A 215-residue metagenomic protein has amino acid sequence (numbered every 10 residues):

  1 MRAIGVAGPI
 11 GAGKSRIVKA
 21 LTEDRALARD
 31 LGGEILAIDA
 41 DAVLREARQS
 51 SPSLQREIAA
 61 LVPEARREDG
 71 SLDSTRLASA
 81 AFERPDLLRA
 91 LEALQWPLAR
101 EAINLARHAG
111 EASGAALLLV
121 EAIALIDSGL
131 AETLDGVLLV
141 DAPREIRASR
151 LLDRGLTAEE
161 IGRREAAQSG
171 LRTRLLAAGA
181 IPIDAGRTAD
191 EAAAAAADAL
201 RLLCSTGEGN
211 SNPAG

Functional and structural regions predicted by a protein language model:
V6: Hydrophobic anchor at the beta1->P-loop junction of P-loop NTPases
P9: P-loop (Walker A) phosphate-binding loop of NTP-binding proteins
A12: ATP-binding Walker
S15: Walker A/P-loop
A42-A115: ATP-dependent small-molecule kinase phosphotransfer cores that center on conserved nucleotide phosphate-binding segments
A102-I103, L130-T133, L152-G215: Small-molecule kinase domains that catalyze NTP-dependent phosphoryl transfer to phosphate-bearing small molecules
N104-A112, L117-D153: ATP-dependent NMP and nucleoside kinases share a basic, alpha-helical "lid"
